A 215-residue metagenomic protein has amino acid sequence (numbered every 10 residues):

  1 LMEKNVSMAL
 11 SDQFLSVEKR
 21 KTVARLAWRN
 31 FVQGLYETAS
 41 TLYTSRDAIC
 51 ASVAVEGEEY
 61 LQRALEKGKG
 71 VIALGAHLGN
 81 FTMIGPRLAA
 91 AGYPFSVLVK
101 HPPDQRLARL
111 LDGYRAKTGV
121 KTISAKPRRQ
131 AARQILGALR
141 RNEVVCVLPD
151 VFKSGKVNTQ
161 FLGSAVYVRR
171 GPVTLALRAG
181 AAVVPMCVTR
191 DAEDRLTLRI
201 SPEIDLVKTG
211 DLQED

Functional and structural regions predicted by a protein language model:
L1, D104-Q105, V166-R169: Active-site metal-coordination segments of metallo-dependent hydrolases
L1-G75, A108-D112, K117-G119: Membrane-anchoring hydrophobic helices of lipid-metabolizing enzymes
K4, P86, G113, G137 (+1 more regions): Surface-exposed charge patches
L15-K21, R25, Q62-K67, A90-P94 (+2 more regions): Non-catalytic C-terminal accessory region of glycerolipid acyltransferases and related lyso-lipid remodeling enzymes
Q33-G34, T41, K67-P127, S154-T159 (+1 more regions): Catalytic core of membrane glycerolipid acyltransferases/transacylases, capturing the structured, soluble-facing
A48-V53, K121-K126, F161-G163: Short, flexible loop segments at the rims of nucleotide/cofactor-binding pockets, characterized by
G57-E58, F81, L107, R128-A132 (+1 more regions): Amphipathic coiled-coil/heptad-repeat helices and related helical stalk/stem segments that mediate oligomerization
Y60, I84, L98, L110 (+2 more regions): Short, hydrophobic/aromatic alpha-helical segments in well-folded domains
